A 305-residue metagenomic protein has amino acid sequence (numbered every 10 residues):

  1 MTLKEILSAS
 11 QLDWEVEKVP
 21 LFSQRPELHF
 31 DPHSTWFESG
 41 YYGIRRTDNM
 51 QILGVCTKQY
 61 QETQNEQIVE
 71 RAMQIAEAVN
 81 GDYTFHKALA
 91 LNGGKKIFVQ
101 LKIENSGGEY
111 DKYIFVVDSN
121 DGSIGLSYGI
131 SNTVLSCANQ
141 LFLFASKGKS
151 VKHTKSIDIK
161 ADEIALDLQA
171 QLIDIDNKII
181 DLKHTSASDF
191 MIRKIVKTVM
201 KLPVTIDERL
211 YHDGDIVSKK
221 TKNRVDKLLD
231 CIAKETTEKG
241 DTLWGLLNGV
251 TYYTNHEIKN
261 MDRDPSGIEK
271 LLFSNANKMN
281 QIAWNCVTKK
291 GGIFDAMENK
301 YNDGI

Functional and structural regions predicted by a protein language model:
M1-F30, L89, E104-I305: Intrinsically disordered, low-complexity regions enriched in serine/threonine
M1-R71: Feature for intrinsically disordered/low-complexity regulatory segments and propeptides
F37, N92-G94, E109: A generic structural signal for short, non-catalytic loop/turn and secondary-structure boundary residues
I44, V99-L101, V116: Generic structural hydrophobic/aromatic packing signal, biased to beta-strands
I68-N80: Hydrophobic, Leu/Ile/Phe/Ala-enriched alpha-helical segments that form helix-helix packing faces
E77-I103: A short acidic/basic microdomain associated with nuclease active sites
